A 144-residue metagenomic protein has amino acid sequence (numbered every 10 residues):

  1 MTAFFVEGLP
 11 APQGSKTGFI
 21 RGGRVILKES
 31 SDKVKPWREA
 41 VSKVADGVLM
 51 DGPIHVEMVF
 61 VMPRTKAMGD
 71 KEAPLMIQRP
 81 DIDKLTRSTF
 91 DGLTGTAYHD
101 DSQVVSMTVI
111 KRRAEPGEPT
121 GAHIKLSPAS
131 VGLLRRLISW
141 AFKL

Functional and structural regions predicted by a protein language model:
M1-L144: Acidic, proline/glycine-enriched N-terminal capping motif
